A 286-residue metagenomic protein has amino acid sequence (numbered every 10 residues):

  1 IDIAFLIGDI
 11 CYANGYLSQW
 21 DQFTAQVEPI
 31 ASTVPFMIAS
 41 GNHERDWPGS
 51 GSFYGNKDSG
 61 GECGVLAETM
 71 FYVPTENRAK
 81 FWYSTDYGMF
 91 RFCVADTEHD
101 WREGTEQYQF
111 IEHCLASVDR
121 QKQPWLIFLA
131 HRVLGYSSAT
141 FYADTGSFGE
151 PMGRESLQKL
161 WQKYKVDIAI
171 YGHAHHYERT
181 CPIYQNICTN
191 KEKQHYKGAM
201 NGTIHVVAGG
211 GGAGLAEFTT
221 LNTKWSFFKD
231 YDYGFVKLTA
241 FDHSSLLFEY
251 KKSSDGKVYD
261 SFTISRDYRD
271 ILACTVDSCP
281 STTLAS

Functional and structural regions predicted by a protein language model:
I1, F5-C11, V118-D144: Short acidic, glycine-rich surface-loop motifs adjacent to enzyme active sites
I3-D9, V34-N42, D96, I127-H131 (+2 more regions): Active-site neighborhood of phospho(di)ester-bond hydrolases with catalytic His/Asp-centered motifs
C11, E44-R45, H99-D100, V133-G135 (+4 more regions): Short, solvent-exposed loop/turn segments at secondary-structure junctions
N14-Y16: Short substrate-entry loop that stabilizes the transition state in hydrolases
S18-L126, F141-P151, S156, R179-G209 (+2 more regions): Extended active-site neighborhood of metal-dependent phosphoesterases/phosphodiesterases
H131-Y136, F141-S147, K165, V276-L284: C-terminal extensions
A216-S286: A short C-terminal boundary segment appended to hydrolase-like catalytic domains
